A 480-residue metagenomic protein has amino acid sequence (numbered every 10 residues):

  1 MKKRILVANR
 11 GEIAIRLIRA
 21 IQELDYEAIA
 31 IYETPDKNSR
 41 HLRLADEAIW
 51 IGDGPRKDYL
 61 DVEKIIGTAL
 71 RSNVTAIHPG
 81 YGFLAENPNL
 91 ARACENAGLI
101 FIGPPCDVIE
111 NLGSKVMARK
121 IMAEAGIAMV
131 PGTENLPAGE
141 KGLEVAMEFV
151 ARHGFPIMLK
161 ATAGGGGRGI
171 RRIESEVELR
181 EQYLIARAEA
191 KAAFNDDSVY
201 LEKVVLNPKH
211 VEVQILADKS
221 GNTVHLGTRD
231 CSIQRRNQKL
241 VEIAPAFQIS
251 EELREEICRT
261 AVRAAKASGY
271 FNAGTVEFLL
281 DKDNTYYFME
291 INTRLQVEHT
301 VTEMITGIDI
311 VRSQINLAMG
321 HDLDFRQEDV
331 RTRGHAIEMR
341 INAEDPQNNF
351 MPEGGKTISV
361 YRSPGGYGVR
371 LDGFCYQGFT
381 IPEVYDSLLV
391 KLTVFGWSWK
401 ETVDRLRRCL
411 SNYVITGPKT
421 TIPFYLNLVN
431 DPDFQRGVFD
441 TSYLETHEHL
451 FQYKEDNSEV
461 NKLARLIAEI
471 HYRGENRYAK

Functional and structural regions predicted by a protein language model:
M1-E124, E134-E148, I470-A479: ATP-binding N-terminal substructure of ATP-dependent carboxylate-amine bond-forming enzymes
V7-R16, A20-E23, A28, A48-W50 (+7 more regions): ATP-dependent carboxylate activation and anion-phosphoryl transfer catalytic cores that bind Mg-ATP to form
F149-M158: Acidic/histidine-enriched active-site and ligand-binding environments that engage anionic O-linkages
